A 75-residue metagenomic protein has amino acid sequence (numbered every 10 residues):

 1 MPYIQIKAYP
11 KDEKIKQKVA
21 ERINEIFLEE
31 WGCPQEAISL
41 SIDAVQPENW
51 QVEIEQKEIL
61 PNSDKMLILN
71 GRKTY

Functional and structural regions predicted by a protein language model:
P2-Y75: A domain-level signal for the structural core that forms small-molecule/cofactor-binding pockets and catalytic centers
